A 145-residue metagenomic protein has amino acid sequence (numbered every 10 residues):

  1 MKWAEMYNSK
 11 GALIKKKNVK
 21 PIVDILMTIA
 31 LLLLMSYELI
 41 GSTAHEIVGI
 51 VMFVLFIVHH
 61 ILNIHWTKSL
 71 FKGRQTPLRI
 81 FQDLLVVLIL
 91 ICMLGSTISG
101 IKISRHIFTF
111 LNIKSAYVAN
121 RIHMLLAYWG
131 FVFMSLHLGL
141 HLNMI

Functional and structural regions predicted by a protein language model:
M1-I145: Membrane-embedded alpha-helical bundles that constitute the cytochrome b-like, heme-associated redox core of multi-pass
